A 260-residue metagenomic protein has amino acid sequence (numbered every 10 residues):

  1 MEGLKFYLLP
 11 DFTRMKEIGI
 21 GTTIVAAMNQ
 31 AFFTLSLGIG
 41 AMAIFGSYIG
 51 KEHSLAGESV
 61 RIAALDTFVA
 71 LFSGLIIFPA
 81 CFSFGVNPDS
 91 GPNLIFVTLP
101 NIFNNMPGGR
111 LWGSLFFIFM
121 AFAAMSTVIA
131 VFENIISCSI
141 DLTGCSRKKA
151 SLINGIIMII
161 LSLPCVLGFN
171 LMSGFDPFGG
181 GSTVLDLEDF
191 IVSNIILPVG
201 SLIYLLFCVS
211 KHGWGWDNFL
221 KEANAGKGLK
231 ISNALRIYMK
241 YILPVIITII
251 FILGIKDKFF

Functional and structural regions predicted by a protein language model:
M1-M125, I129, K149-I153, I157: Membrane-embedded translocation segments of transport machinery
S36-K51, F122-S137, S201-N218, K258: Transmembrane alpha-helical segments in integral membrane proteins
G57-L65, G226-I237: Membrane-interface segments at loop-to-transmembrane junctions
L65-L71, R110-G113, F122-M125, S139-F175 (+1 more regions): Loop-to-transmembrane helix boundary motifs in multi-pass membrane proteins
D66-S73, I77, M158-C165, L197 (+3 more regions): Alpha-helical transmembrane segments of multipass membrane proteins
M125-A130, S151-N154, M158-C165, F169 (+1 more regions): Hydrophobic alpha-helical segments of multi-pass membrane transport proteins
V131-C145, G180, V184, L206-S232: Alpha-helical transmembrane segments
P177-F178, T183-L206, K230-F260: A generic transmembrane alpha-helix motif of multi-pass inner-membrane proteins
